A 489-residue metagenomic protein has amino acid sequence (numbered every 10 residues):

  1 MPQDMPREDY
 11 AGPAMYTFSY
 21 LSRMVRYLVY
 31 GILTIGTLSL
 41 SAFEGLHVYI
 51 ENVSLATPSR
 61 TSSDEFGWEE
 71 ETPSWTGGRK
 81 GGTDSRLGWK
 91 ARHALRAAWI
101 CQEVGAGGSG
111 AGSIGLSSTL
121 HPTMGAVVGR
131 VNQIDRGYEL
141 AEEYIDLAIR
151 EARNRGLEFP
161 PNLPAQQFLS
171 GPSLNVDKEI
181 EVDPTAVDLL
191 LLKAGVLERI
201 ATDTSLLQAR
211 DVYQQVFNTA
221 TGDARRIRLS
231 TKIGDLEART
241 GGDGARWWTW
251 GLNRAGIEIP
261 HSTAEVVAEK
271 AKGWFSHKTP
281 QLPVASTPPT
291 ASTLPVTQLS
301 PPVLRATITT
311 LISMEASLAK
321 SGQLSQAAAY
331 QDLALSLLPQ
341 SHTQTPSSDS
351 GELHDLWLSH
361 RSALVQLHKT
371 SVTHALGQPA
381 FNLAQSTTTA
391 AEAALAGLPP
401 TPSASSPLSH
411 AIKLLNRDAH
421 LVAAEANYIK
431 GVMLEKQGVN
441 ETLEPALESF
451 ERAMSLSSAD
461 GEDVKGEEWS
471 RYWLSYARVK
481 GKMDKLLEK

Functional and structural regions predicted by a protein language model:
M1-V29: N-terminal mitochondrial targeting presequence
R23-G36, I227: Transmembrane alpha-helices of multi-pass eukaryotic membrane proteins
L38-P58: Short hydrophobic alpha-helical membrane-entry/anchor segments
E51-Y330, L338, T345, S362-Q366: Intrinsically disordered, low-complexity juxtamembrane tails/stalks of eukaryotic membrane proteins
Q208-V216, D243-R254, A327-A334, A380-A394 (+3 more regions): Alpha-helical repeat scaffolds
E237, G351-K489: Fungal C-terminal region signature
P301, Y330-L338, D349, T388 (+1 more regions): Fungal-biased, proline-rich Ser/Thr-rich intrinsically disordered regulatory regions that combine proline-directed
L311-M314, L333, N427-K430: Long, acidic and serine/threonine-rich low-complexity regions that are intrinsically disordered or marginally
